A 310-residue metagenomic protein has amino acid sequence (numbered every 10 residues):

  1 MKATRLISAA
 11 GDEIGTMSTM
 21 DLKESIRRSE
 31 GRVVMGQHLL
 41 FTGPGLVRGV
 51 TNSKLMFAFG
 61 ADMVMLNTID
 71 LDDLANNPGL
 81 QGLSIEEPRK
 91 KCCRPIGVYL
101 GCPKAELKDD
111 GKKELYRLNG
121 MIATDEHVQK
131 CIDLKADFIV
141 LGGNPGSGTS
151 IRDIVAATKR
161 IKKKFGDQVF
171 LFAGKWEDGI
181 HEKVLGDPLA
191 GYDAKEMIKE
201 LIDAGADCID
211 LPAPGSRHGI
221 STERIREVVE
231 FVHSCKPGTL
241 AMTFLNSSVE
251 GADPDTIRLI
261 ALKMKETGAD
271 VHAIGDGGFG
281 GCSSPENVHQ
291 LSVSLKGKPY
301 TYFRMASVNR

Functional and structural regions predicted by a protein language model:
M1-L39, Q81-R94, Y99-C102, E230 (+1 more regions): N-terminal amphipathic alpha-helix/helix-capping segment at the start of soluble metabolic enzymes
G11-D12, L40-P44, Y116-L118, L185-L189 (+1 more regions): Short, flexible loop segments at the rims of nucleotide/cofactor-binding pockets, characterized by
R32-F41, N67-D73, K113-E114, F244-S247: Short, basic, glycine/proline-bearing loop/turn elements
R48-D72, P78-G79, D110-L240, P254-G277 (+1 more regions): Alpha/beta enzyme core
N76-E86, V228, E266, G277-S307: C-terminal helical cap(s) of enzyme catalytic domains, especially alpha/beta-barrels
P95-L118: Metal-dependent C-N hydrolase catalytic cores
G97-L100, F172-G174, M242-T243: Short beta-strand elements of ligand-binding domains
G238-E250: Active-site clefts of carbohydrate-active enzymes
